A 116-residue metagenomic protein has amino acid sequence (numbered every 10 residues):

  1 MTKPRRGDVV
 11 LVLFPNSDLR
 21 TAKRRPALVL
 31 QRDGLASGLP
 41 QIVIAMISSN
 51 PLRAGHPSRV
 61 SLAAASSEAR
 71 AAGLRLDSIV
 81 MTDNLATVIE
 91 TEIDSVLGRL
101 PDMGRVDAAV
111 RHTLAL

Functional and structural regions predicted by a protein language model:
M1-L116: Conserved functional hotspots at enzyme active or ligand-binding sites that engage polyanionic ligands
